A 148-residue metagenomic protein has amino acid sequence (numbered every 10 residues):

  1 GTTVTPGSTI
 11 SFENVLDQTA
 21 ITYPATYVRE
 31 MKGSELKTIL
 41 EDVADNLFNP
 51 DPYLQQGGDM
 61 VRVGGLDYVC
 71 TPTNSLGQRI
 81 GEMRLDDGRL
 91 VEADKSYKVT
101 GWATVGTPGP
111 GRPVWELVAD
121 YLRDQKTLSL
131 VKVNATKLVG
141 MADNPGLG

Functional and structural regions predicted by a protein language model:
G1-G148: Feature captures C-terminal
